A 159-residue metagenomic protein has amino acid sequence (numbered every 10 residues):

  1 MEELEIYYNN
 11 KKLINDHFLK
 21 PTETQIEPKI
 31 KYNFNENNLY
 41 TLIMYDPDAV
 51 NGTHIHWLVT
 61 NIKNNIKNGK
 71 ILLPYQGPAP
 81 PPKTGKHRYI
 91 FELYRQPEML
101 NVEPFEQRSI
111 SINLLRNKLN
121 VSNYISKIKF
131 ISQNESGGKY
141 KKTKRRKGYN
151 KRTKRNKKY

Functional and structural regions predicted by a protein language model:
M1-K147, T153, Y159: N-terminus-centered regions that define maturation/targeting leaders and the start of the first functional domain
